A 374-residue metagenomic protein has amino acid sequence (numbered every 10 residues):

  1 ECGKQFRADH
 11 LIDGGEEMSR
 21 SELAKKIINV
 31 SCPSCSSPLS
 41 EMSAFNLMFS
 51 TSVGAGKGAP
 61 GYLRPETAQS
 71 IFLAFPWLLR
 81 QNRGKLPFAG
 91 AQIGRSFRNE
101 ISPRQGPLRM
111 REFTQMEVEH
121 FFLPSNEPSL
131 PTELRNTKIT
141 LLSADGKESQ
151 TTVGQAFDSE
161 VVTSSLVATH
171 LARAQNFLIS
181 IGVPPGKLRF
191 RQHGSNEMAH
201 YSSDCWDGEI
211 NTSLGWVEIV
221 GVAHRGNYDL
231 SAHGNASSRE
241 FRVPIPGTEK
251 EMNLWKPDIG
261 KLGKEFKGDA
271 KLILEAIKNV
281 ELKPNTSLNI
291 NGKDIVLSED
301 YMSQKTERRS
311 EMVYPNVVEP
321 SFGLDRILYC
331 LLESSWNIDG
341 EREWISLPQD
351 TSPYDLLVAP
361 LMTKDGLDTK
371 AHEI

Functional and structural regions predicted by a protein language model:
E1-I374: TRNA-recognition modules of translation machinery and tRNA-sensing kinases, especially anticodon-binding
